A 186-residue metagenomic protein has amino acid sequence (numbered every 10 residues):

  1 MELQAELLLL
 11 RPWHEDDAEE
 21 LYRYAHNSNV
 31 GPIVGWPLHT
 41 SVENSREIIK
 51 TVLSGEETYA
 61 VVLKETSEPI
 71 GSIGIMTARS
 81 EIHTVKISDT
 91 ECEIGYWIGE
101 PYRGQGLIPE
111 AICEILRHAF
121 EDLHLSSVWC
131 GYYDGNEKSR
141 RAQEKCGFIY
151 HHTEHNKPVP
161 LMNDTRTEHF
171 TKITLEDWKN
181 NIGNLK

Functional and structural regions predicted by a protein language model:
M1-N29, V62-K186: Acyl-donor (CoA/ACP) binding surface of acyl/acetyltransferases
N29-K50: Conserved GNAT-fold acetyl-CoA-binding loop/helix
I49-A60, G71: A short helix-loop-beta-strand connector motif used in the catalytic cores of GNAT acetyltransferases and, in some
